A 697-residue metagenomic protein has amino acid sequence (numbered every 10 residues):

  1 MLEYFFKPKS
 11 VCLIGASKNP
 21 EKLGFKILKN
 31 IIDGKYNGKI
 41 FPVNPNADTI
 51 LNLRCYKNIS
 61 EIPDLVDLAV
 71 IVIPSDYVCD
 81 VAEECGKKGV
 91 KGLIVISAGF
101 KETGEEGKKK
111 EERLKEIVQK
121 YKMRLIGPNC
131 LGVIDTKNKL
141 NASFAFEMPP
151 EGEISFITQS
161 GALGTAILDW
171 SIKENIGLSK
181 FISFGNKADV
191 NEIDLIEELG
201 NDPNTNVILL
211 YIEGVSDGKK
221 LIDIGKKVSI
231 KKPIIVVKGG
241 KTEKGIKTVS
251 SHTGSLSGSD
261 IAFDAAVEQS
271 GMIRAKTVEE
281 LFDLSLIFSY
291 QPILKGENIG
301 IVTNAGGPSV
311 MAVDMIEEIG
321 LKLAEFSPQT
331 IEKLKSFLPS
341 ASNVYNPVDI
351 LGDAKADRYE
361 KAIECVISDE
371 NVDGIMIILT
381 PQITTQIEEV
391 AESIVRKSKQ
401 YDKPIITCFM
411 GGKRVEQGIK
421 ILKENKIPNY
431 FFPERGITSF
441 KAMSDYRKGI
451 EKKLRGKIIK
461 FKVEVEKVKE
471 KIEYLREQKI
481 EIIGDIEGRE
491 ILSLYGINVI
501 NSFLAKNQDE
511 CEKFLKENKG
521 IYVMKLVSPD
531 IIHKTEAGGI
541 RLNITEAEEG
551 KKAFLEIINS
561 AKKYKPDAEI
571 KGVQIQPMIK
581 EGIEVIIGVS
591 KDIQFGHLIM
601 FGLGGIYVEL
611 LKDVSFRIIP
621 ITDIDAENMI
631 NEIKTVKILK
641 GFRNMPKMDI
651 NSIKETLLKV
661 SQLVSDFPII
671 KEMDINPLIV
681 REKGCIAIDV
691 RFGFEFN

Functional and structural regions predicted by a protein language model:
M1-N697: Catalytic-core regions of core metabolic enzymes, especially those transforming organic acids/acyl-group intermediates
